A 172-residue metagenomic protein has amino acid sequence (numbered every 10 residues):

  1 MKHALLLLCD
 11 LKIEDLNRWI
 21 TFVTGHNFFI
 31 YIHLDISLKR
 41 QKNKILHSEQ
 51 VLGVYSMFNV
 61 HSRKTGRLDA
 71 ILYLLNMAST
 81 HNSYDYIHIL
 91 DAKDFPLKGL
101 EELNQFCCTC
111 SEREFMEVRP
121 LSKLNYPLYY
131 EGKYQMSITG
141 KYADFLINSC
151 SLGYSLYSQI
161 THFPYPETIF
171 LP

Functional and structural regions predicted by a protein language model:
M1-P172: ER/Golgi luminal nucleotide-sugar-dependent glycosyltransferases, focusing on the catalytic module
